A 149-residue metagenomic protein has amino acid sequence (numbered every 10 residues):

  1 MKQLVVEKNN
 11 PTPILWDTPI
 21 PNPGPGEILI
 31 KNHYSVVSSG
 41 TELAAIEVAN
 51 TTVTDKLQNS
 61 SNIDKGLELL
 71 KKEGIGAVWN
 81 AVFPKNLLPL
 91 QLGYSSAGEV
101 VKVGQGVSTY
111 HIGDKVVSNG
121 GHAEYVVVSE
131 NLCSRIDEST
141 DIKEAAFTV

Functional and structural regions predicted by a protein language model:
M1-P89, G120: Short N-terminal strand-loop motif that marks the start of NAD(P)H/FAD-dependent oxidoreductase cofactor-binding domains
P11, S108, A123-E124, S134: Glycine-centered loop/turn positions within well-structured domains that cap or flank conserved ligand/cofactor-binding
D17-P19, V127, R135: Generic structural detector for well-ordered beta-strands
S35, V103, I136-S139: Residue-level recognition of beta-strand microenvironments
A77-L88, S95-N119: A glycine-/small-residue-rich N-terminal strand-loop-strand element that serves as the cofactor-binding glycine loop
Q91-Y94, N119-L132: A structural motif shared across PLP-dependent enzymes of the aminotransferase-like
Y94, N119, E138-V149: A glycine-rich, Thr/Ser-enriched phosphate-binding loop motif common to dinucleotide/cofactor-binding enzymes
